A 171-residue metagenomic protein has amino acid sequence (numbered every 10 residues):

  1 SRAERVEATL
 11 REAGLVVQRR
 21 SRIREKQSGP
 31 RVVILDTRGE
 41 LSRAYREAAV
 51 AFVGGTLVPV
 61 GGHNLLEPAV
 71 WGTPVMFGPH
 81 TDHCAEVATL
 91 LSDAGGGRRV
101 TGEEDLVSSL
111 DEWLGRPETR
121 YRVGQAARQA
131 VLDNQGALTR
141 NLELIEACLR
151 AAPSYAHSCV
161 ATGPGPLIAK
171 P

Functional and structural regions predicted by a protein language model:
S1-P171: Nucleotide-activated sugar donor-binding and catalytic core shared by glycosyltransferases and related lipid-linked
